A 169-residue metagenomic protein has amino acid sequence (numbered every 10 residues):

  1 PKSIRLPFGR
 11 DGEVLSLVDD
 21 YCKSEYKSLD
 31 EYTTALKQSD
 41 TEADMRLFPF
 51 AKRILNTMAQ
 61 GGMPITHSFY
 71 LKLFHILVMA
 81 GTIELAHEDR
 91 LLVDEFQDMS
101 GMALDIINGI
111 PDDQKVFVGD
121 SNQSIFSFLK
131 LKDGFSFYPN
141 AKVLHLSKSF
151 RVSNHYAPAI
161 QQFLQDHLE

Functional and structural regions predicted by a protein language model:
K2-L92, G101-I106, S127: Accessory N-terminal region flanking or inserted into the helicase ATPase core in nucleic-acid motor proteins
Q97-E169: Conserved helicase motor core of SF1/SF2 NTP-dependent helicases
